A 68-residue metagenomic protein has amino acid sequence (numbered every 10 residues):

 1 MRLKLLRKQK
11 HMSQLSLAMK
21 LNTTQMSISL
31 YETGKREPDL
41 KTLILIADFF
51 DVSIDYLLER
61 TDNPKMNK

Functional and structural regions predicted by a protein language model:
R2-K20: Short basic helix-loop element that most often maps to the first helix and adjoining turn of HTH DNA-binding modules
L3, L17-A18, I28-Y31, L57: Conserved hydrophobic/aromatic packing and binding residues within compact polymer-binding modules
L3, Q14, Q25, L40-L43: Helix-turn-helix DNA-binding elements, focusing on the entry/boundary residues of the two helices that contact DNA
Q9, L58-K68: Short, charged recognition helix plus adjacent turn of helix-turn-helix-like nucleic-acid-binding domains
N22, K41-Y56: DNA major-groove recognition helix of helix-turn-helix/homeodomain DNA-binding modules
N22-E37: Recognition helix of helix-turn-helix/homeodomain-like DNA-binding domains that insert into the DNA major groove
E32, F50, L58-T61: DNA major-groove recognition helix of helix-turn-helix
K35-L45, M66: Short, basic-rich loop-to-helix N-cap that marks the start of a DNA-contacting helix
